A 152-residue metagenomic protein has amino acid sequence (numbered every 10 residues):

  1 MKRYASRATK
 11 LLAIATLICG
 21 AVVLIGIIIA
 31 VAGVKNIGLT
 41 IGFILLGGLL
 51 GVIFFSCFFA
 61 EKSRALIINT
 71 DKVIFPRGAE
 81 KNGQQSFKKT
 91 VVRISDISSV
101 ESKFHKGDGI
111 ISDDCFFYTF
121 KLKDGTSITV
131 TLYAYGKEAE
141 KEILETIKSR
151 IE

Functional and structural regions predicted by a protein language model:
M1-K35: N-terminal membrane-targeting/pre-transmembrane regions
Y4, A134-E152: Cytosol-/stroma-facing membrane-proximal "stalk/adaptor" domains immediately downstream of transmembrane anchors
I14-T16, Q84-K88, A139-I143: A short, polar/proline- and glycine-enriched secondary-structure boundary/capping micro-motif
I28, V34-G48: Hydrophobic alpha-helical transmembrane segments
F43-I53, D96-E101: Short, basic/low-complexity N-terminal boundary segments at the transition from targeting/disordered tails
G48-F59, D108-I110: Short, solvent-exposed secondary-structure boundary motifs
I53-V91: Conserved beta-hairpin
F75-K137: Non-transmembrane, membrane-adjacent beta-strand/coil modules in membrane-associated proteins and peripheral
